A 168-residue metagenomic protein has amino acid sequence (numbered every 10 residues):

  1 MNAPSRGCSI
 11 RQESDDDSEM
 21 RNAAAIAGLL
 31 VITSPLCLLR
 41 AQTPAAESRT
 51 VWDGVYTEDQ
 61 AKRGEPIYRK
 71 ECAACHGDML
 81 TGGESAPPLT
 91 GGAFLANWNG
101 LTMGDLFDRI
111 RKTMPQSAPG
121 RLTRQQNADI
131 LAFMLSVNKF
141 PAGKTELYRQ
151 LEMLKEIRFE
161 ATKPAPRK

Functional and structural regions predicted by a protein language model:
M1-G7, L36: Short, low-complexity, charge-dense intrinsically disordered segments
D16-G28: Bacterial N-terminal signal peptides that target proteins for export
I26-C37: Bacterial N-terminal signal peptides
Q42-I67: Electrostatic cytochrome c docking/interface patches
A46-R49, P119-K168: Flexible coil segments in periplasmic/lumen-exposed cytochrome c-class electron-transfer proteins
G54-R63, L80-P115: Gly/Gly-Pro-rich "capping" loops immediately C-terminal to redox-active cysteine motifs in periplasmic/lumenal
G64, Y68-M79, I130, M134: The canonical Cys-X-X-Cys-His
H76, T90, M114, L135-N138: Protein kinase-like catalytic domain
